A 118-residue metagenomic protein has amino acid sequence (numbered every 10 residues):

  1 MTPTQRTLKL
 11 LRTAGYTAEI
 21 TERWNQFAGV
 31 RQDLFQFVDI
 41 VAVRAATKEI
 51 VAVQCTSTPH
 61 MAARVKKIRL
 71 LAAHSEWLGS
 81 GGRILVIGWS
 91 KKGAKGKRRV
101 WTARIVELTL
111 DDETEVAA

Functional and structural regions predicted by a protein language model:
M1-A118: Catalytic phosphate/metal-binding cores of nucleic-acid and nucleotide-processing enzymes, i.e., regions that mediate
